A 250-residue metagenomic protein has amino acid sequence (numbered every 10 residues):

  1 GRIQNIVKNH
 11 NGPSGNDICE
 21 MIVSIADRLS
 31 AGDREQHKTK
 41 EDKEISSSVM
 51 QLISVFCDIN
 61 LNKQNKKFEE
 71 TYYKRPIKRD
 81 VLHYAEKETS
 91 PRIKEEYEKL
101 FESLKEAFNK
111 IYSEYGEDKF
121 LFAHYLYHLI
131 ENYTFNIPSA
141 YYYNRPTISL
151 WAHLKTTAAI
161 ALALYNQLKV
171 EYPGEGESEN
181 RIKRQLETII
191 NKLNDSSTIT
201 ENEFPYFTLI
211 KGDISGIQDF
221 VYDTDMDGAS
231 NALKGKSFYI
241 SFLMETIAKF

Functional and structural regions predicted by a protein language model:
G1-Q4, N11-F250: Regulatory and interdomain segments flanking nucleotide-handling catalytic cores in signaling/defense enzymes
